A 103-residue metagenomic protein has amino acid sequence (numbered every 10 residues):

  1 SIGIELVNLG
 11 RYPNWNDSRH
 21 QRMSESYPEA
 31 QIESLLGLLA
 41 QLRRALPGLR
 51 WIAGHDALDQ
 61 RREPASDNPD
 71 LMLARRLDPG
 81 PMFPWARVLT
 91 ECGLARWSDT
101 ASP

Functional and structural regions predicted by a protein language model:
S1-W15: Short coil-to-beta-strand
R11-P103: Basic/polar, cationic surfaces and motifs that engage anionic cell-wall and phosphate/carboxylate ligands
